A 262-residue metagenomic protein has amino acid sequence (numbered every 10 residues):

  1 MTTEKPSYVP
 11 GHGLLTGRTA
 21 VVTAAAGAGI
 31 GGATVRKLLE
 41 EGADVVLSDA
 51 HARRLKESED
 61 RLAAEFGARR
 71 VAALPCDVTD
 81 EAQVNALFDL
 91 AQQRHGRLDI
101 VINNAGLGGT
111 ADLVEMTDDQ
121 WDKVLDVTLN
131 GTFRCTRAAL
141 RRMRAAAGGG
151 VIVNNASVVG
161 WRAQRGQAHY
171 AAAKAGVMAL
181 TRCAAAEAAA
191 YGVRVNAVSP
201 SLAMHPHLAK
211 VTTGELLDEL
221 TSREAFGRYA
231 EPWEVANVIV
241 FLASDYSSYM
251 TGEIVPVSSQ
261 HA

Functional and structural regions predicted by a protein language model:
T2-H12, G29, R162, S222-R223 (+2 more regions): Short C-terminal tail/terminal secondary-structure segment of NAD(P)H-dependent dehydrogenase/reductase domains
Y8-V46: Canonical Rossmann dinucleotide-binding motif of NAD(H)/NADP(H)-dependent dehydrogenases/reductases, specifically
D112-L113, T117-L125, L208, L216 (+1 more regions): Substrate-binding pocket helix/loop in short-chain dehydrogenase/reductase
T136, A173, T181: Active-site helix of classical SDR
R141, A186-A190, S248: Alpha-helical segment proximal to the catalytic Tyr-Lys
S157: Residue(s) in the substrate-gating loop at a strand-loop-helix junction that position the organic substrate next
A189, R194, E231, M250-G252: Short, small/polar-rich loop/turn modules that mediate ligand/substrate recognition or access, typified
